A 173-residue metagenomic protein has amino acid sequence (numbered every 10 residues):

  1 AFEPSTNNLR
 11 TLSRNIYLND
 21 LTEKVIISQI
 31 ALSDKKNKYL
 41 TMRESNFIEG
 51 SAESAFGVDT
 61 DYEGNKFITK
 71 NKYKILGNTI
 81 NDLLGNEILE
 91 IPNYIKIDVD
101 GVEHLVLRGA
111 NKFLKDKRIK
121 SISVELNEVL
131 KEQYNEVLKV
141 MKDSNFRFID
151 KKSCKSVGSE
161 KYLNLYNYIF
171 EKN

Functional and structural regions predicted by a protein language model:
A1-N173: Phosphate/nucleotide-binding beta-alpha loop and adjacent structural elements of enzyme active sites
